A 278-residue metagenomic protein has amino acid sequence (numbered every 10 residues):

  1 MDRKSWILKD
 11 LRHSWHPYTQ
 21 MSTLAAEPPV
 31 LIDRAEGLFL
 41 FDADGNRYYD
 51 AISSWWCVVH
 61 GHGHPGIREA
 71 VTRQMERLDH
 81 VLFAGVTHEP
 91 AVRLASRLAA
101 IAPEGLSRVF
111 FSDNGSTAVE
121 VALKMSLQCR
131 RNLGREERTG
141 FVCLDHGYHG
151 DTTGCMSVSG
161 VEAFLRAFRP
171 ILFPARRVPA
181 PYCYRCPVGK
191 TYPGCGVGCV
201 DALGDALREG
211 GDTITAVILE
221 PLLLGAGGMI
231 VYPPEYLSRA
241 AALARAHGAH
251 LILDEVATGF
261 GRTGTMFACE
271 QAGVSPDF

Functional and structural regions predicted by a protein language model:
M1-F278: Conserved N-terminal phosphate-binding loop of PLP-dependent enzymes in the Aspartate aminotransferase
